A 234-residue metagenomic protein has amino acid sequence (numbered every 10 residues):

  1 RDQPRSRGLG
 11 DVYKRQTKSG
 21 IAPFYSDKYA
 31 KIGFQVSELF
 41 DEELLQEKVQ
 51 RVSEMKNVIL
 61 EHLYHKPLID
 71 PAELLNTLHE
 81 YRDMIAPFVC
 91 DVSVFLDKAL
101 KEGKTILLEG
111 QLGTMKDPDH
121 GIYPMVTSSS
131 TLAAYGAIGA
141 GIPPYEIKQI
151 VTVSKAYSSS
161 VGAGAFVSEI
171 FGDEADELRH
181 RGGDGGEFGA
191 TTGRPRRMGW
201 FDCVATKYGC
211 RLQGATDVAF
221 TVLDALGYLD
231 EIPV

Functional and structural regions predicted by a protein language model:
D2-Y13: Single conserved hydrophobic/aromatic residue that forms the stacking wall/gate of nucleotide- or nucleobase-binding
R15-I21, D27, I85-C90, L107-E109 (+3 more regions): General beta-strand structural signal in soluble alpha/beta enzymes
Q16, G20-I21, A30-K31, L100-T105 (+3 more regions): Short coil/turn connectors at secondary-structure junctions
Y29-K31, D117-G121, T127-S128, V161-F166 (+1 more regions): Short acidic, glycine/serine/threonine-rich loops at helix termini
V36-D83: N-terminal leader/propeptide and maturation segments of large enzyme subunits in energy/redox metabolism and hydrolases
E38, E42-Q46, P118-V151, F220: Gly/Ser/Thr-rich active-site loops/lids in small-molecule metabolic enzymes that frequently grip phosphoryl groups
I85-L132, A140: Acidic catalytic cores of enzymes that act on phosphate-bearing nucleotides/polynucleotides
G136-V234: A glycine- and small/hydrophobic-rich beta-loop-beta segment that serves as a flexible "lid/hinge" or phosphate-binding
